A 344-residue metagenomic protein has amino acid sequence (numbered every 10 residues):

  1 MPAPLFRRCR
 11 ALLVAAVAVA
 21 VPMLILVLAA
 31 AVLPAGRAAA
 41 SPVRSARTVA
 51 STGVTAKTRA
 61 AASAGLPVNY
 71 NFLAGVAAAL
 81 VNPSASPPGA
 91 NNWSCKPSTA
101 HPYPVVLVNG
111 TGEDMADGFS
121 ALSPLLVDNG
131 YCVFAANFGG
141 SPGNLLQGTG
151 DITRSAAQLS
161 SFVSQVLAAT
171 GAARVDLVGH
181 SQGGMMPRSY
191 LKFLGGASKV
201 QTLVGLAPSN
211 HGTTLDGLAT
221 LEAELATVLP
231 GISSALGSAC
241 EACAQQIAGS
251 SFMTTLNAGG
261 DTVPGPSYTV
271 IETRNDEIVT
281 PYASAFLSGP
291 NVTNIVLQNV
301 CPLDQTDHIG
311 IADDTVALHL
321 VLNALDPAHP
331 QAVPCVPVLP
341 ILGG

Functional and structural regions predicted by a protein language model:
P2-D128, V336-L342: Flexible, membrane-associating and regulatory peripheral segments of lipid-active enzymes
P97-H101, V127-D128, A169-T170, V178-G179 (+4 more regions): Extracellular/periplasmic catalytic domains that process cell-envelope and extracellular macromolecules
V108-N109, T153-L256: Serine-dependent carboxylesterase/thioesterase catalytic core of lipase-like alpha/beta-hydrolase/SGNH enzymes
G110-D114, L145-G150, E241-C243, Q305-I311: Second-shell loop/turn segments in exported
D117, N137-T149, T214: Glycine-rich "HGGG/HGxG" loop immediately N-terminal to the catalytic nucleophile of the alpha/beta-hydrolase
L125-G143: Conserved alpha/beta-hydrolase
V263-G344: C-terminal catalytic-base region of ester-bond hydrolases, centering on the histidine of the charge-relay
